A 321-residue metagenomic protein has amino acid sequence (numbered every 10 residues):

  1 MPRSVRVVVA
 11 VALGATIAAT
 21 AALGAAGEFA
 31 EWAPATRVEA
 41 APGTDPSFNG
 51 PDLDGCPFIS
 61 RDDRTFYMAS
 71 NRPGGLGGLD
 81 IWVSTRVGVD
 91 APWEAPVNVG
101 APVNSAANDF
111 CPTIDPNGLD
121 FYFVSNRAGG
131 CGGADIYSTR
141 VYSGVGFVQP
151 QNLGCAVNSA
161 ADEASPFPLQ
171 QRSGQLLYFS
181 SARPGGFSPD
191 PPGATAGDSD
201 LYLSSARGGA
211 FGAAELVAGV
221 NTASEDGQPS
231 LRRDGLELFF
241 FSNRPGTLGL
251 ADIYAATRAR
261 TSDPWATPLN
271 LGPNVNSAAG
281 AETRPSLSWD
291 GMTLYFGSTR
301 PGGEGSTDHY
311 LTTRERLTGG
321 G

Functional and structural regions predicted by a protein language model:
M1-V9: Bacterial N-terminal signal peptides that target proteins for export
V9-T20: Bacterial N-terminal signal peptides
G24-G321: Short, conserved micro-motifs composed of acidic
